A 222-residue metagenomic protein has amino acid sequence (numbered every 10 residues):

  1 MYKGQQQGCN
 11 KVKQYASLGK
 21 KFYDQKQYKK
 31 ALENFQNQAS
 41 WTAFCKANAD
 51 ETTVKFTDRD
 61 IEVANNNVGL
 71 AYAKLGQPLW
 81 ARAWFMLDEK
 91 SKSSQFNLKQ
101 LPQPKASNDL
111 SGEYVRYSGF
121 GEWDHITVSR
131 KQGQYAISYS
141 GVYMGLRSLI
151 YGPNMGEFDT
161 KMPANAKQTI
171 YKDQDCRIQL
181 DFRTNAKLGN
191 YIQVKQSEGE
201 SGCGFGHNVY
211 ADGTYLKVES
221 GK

Functional and structural regions predicted by a protein language model:
M1, S220-K222: Short, solvent-exposed mixed-charge patches
K3-K105: Alpha-helical protein-protein interaction scaffolds
G8-N10, F44, D175-R177, G202-G204: Sequence contexts marking disulfide-bonded cysteines in secreted/extracellular proteins
Q36, E157, K161-P163, T169 (+1 more regions): Mature extracytoplasmic or organellar-lumen-exposed domains after removal of signal/transit peptides
Q100-D124, G213-E219: Tryptophan-anchored aromatic micro-motifs
Y114-Y117, K167-C176: A cross-family detector of function-defining hotspots
R116-N165, Y191-G199, F205-A211: N-terminal glycine/threonine-rich, aromatic-flanked beta-hairpin/loop signature
D173-K187: Acidic, glycine-rich flexible loop segments
